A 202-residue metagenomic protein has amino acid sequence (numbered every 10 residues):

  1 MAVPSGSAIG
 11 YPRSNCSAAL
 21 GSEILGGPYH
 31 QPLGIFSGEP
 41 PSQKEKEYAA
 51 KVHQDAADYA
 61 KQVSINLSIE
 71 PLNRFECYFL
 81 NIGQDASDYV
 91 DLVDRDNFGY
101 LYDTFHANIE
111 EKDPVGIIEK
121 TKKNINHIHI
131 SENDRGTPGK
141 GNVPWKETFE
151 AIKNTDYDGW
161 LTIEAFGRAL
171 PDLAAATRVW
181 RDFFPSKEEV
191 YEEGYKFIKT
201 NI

Functional and structural regions predicted by a protein language model:
M1-G99, E111, R181, P185-E188: Active-site acidic/histidine proton-transfer and metal-coordination neighborhood in alpha/beta enzyme cores
G21-S22, L80, Q84-Y102, N108-I202: Histidine-acidic metal/acid-base catalytic patches
Y29-L33, P71-F75, T104-H106, E132-D134 (+1 more regions): Active-site-proximal loop/turn and secondary-structure-junction residues that shape catalytic pockets, frequently
